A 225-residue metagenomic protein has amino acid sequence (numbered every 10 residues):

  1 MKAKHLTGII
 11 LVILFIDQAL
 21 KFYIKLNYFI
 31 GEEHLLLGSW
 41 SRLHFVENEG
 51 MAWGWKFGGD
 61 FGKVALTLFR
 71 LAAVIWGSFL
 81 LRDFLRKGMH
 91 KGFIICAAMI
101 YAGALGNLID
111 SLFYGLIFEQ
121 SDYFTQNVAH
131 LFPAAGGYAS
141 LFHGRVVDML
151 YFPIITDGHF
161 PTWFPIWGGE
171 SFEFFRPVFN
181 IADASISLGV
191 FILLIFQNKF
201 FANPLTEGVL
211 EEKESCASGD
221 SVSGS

Functional and structural regions predicted by a protein language model:
M1-S225: Alpha-helical transmembrane bundles and membrane-interface segments of multipass inner-membrane proteins
